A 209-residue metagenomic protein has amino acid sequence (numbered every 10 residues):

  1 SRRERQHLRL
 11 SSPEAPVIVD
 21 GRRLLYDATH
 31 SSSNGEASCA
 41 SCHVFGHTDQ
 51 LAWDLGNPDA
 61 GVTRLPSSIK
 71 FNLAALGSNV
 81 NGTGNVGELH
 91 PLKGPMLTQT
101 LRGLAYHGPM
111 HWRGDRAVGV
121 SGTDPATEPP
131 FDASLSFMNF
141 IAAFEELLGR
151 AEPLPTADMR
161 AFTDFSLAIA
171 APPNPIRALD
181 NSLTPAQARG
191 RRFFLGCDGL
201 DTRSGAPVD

Functional and structural regions predicted by a protein language model:
S1-D209: Periplasmic c-type cytochrome electron-transfer domains
